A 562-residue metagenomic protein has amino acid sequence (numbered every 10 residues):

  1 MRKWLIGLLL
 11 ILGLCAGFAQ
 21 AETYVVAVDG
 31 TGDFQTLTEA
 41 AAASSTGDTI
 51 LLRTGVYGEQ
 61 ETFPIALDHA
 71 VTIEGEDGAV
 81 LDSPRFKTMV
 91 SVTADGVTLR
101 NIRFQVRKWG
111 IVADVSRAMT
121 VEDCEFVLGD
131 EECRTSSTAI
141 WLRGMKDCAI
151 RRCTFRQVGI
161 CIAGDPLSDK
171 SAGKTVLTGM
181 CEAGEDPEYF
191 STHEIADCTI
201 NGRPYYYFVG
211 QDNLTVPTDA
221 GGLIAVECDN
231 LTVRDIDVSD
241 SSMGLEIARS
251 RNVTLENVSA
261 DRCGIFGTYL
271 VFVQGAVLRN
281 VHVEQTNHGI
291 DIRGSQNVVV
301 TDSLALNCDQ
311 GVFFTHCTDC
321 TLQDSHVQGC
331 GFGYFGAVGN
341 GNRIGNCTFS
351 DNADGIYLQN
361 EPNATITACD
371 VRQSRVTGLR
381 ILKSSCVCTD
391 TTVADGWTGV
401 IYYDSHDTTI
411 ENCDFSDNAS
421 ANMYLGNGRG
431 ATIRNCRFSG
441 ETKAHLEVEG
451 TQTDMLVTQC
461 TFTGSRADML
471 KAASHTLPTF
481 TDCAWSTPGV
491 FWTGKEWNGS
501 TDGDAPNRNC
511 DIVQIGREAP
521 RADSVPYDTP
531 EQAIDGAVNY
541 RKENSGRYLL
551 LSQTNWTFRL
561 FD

Functional and structural regions predicted by a protein language model:
M1-W4: Positively charged n-region of N-terminal signal peptides that target proteins for export
G7-C15: Bacterial N-terminal signal peptides
G17-A21: Sec/Tat signal peptide C-region and signal peptidase I cleavage site
T23-G58, I515-R559: Acidic Gly/Asp/Thr-rich repetitive segments characteristic of extracellular carbohydrate-active and adhesion proteins
Q35-A43, G58-D68, V90, I195-D197 (+6 more regions): Short, T/G/N/S-enriched strand-turn elements that build extracellular solenoid repeat scaffolds
T49, G58-L81, V92-R100, T192-P204 (+3 more regions): Beta-solenoid repeat scaffold
F86, N101, V106-M145, R151-A183 (+13 more regions): Extracellular beta-rich repeat passengers
F208-D229: Short, surface-exposed, low-complexity cationic segments
